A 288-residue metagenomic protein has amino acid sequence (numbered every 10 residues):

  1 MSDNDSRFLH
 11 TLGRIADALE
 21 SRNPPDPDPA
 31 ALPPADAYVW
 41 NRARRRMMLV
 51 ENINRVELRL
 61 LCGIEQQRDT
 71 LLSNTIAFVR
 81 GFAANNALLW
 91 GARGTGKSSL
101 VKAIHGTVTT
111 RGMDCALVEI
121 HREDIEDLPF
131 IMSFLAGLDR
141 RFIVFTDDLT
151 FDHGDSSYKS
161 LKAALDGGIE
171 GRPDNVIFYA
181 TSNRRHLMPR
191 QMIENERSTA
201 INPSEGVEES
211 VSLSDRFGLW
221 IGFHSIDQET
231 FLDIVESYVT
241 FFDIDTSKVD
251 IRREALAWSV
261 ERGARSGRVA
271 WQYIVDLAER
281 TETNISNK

Functional and structural regions predicted by a protein language model:
S2, P25, H224-K288: C-terminal alpha-helical "lid" subdomain
S2-L49: Interdomain "pre-motor" coupling segment immediately N-terminal to P-loop NTPase/helicase cores
S2-S6, R46-T70: Dynamic helix-loop-helix/coil hinge segments at AAA+ ATPase domain boundaries and subdomain interfaces
Q66-R80: Pre-Walker A adenine-sensing motif
G81-A103: Walker A/P-loop nucleotide-binding motif
T107-F142, T150-G154: AAA+/P-loop NTPase substrate/partner-engagement loops
T109-T110, G137, H153-A200: Conserved catalytic/switch belt of AAA+ P-loop NTPases
S182, S198-V211, G218-T230: Conserved AAA+ ATPase "SRH/arginine-finger" region at the nucleotide-binding site
